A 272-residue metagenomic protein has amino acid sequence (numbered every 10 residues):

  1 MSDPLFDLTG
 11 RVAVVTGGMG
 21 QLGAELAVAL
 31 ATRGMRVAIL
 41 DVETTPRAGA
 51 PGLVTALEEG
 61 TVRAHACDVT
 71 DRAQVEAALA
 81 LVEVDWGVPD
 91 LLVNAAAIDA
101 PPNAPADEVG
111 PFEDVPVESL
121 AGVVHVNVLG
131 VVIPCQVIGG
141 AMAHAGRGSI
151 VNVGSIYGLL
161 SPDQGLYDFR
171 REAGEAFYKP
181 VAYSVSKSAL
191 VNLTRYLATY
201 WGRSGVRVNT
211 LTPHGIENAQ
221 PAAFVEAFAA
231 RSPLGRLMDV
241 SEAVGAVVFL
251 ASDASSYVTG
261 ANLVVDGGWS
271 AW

Functional and structural regions predicted by a protein language model:
S2-P4, V109, F169, V248 (+1 more regions): Short C-terminal tail/terminal secondary-structure segment of NAD(P)H-dependent dehydrogenase/reductase domains
D7-A38, L197: Canonical Rossmann dinucleotide-binding motif of NAD(H)/NADP(H)-dependent dehydrogenases/reductases, specifically
D90, P111-V132, R147, V151 (+3 more regions): Catalytic Tyr-X3-Lys loop
A95-E108, G268: Conserved NAD(P)H cofactor-binding loop of Rossmann-fold oxidoreductase domains
N103-F112, P116-A121, Q164, F228: Substrate-binding pocket helix/loop in short-chain dehydrogenase/reductase
V115-V117, V151-A189, T194-G202, G215: Catalytic loop of short-chain dehydrogenase/reductase
R147, G202-R207, V258-G260: Short, small/polar-rich loop/turn modules that mediate ligand/substrate recognition or access, typified
S232-A243, A254: A conserved structural motif in NAD(P)-dependent oxidoreductases
